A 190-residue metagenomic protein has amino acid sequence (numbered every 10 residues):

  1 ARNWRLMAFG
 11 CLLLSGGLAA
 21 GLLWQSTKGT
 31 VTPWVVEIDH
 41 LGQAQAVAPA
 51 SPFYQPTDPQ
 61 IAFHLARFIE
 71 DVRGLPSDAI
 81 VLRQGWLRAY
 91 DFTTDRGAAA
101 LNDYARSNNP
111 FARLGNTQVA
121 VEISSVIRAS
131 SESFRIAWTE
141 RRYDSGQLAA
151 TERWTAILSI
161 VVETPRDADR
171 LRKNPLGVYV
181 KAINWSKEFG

Functional and structural regions predicted by a protein language model:
A1-L12, L22-P33, H40-P59, I80-G190: Structured, amphipathic secondary-structure segments that form assembly/contact surfaces in multi-subunit
G16-L18: Hydrophobic and amphipathic membrane-targeting/association helices
H64-L75: Solvent-exposed, amphipathic alpha-helical segments
